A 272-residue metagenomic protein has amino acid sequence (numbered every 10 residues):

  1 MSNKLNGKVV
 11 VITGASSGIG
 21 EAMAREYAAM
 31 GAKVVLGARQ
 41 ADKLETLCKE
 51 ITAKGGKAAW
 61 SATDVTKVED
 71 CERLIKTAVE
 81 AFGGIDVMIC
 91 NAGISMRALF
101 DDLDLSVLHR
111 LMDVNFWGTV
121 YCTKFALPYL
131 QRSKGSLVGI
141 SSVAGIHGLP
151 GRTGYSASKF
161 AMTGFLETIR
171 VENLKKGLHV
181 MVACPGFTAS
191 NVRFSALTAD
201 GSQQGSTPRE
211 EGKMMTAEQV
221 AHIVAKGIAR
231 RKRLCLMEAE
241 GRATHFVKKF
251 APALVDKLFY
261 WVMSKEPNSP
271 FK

Functional and structural regions predicted by a protein language model:
V9, S16-S17: Conserved glycine-rich cofactor-binding loop
M30-L47: Conserved glycine-rich Rossmann-like NAD(P)H-binding loop of the short-chain dehydrogenase/reductase
A41, A62-R73, L105: The beta1-alpha1 cofactor-binding region of Rossmann-like NAD(H)/NADP(H)-dependent oxidoreductases
C71, L99-F100, D104-R110: Substrate-binding pocket helix/loop in short-chain dehydrogenase/reductase
T123, S158: Active-site helix of classical SDR
S142: Residue(s) in the substrate-gating loop at a strand-loop-helix junction that position the organic substrate next
K175-A239: SDR active-site lid
